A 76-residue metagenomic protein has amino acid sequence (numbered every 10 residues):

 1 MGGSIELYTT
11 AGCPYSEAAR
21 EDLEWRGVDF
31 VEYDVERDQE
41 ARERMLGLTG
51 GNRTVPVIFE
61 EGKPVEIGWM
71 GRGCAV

Functional and structural regions predicted by a protein language model:
M1, T10, T49, E66-G71: Intrinsically disordered, low-complexity segments enriched in small/polar residues
M1-D29: Local sequence-structure signature of Cys/Sec-based thiol-disulfide redox active-site neighborhoods
E6, E32, E66: Acidic-residue sensor for enzyme active/binding pockets
D34-G51, K63: Thioredoxin-like thiol-disulfide oxidoreductase module
E60-V76: Non-catalytic, surface beta->alpha helical segment in thiol-disulfide oxidoreductase systems
